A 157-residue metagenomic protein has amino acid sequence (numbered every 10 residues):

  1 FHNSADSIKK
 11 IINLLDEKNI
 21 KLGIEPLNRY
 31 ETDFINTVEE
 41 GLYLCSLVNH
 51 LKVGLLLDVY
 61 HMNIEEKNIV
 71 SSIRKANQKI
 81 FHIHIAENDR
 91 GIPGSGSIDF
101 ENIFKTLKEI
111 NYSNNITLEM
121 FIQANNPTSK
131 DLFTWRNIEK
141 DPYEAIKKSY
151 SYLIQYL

Functional and structural regions predicted by a protein language model:
F1-H2, L27-T32: Surface-exposed cleft-lining segments at the edges of enzyme active sites
F1-K18, S149-Y156: An active-site-proximal structural segment forming one wall of the substrate-binding cleft that immediately precedes
K18-N19, L51: Loop/turn elements at helix/coil->beta-strand transitions in domains of secreted/extracellular proteins
P26-L27, M120: Short, well-ordered beta-to-alpha junction loops that form the rim of enzyme active sites and present histidine/acidic
I35-G54, N63-L157: Histidine-acidic metal/acid-base catalytic patches
D58: Active-site glycine-centered loops adjacent to acidic/histidine catalytic or metal-binding residues that shape
